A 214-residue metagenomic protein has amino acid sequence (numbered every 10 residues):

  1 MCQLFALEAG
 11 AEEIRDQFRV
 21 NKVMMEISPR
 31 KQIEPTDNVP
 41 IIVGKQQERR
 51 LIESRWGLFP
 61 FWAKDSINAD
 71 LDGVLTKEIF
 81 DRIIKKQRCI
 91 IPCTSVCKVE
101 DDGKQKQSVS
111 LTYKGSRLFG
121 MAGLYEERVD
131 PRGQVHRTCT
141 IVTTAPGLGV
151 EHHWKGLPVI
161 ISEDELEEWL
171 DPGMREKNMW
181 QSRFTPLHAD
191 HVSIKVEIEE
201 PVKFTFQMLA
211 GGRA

Functional and structural regions predicted by a protein language model:
M1-A214: Short linear sequence motif anchored by a di-proline
